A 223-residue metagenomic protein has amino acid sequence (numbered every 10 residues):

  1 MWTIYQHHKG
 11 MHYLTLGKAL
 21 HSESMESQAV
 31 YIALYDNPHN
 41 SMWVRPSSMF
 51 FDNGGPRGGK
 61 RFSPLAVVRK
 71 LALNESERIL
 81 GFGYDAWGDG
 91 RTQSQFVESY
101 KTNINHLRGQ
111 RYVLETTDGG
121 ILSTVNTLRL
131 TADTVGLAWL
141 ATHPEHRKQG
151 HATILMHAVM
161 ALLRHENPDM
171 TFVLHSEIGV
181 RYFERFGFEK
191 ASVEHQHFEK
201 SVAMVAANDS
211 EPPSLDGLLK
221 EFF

Functional and structural regions predicted by a protein language model:
M1-V67: Mixed-charge, low-complexity intrinsically disordered regions
G17, L122-S123, S192: A structural microfeature
A66-S99, H106-E115, G120-I121, N208-F223: Short amphipathic alpha-helix that is part of the acyltransferase structural core
V113, G119-R129, D133-A141: Conserved beta-strand in the GNAT
L140-K148, I178: A short, internal acetyl-CoA/4′-phosphopantetheine-binding micro-motif in the GNAT/acyltransferase core
H146-A158: Conserved acetyl-CoA pyrophosphate-binding loop and the N-cap/start of the following alpha-helix in GNAT-like
P168-M170, E177-K200: Conserved active-site alpha-helix within GNAT-family acetyltransferase domains
